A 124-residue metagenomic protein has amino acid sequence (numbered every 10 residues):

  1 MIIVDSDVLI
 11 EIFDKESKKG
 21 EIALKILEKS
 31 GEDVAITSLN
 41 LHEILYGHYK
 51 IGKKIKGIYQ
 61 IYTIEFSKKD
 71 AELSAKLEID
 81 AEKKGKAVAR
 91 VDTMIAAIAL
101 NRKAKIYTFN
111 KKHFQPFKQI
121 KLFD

Functional and structural regions predicted by a protein language model:
M1, A96, L100-D124: Acidic, PIN/NYN-like endoribonuclease modules and their adjacent C-terminal/linker elements
M1-I36, L45-I61: Short, well-structured N-terminal submotif of metal-dependent ribonuclease cores
V8-L9, N40, D70, M94-I95 (+1 more regions): Alpha-helix capping/helix-boundary segments
L9-I10, H42-L45, Q115, F123: Nucleotide phosphate-binding site architecture
F13-D14, H48, E78, N110 (+1 more regions): Short, flexible helix/strand-to-coil boundary loops that buttress conserved ligand/catalytic motifs in alpha/beta
A35, I64, K121-F123: General small-molecule cofactor/ligand-binding pocket signal
I51-I55, A81-E82, F123-D124: Short, hinge-like loop/turn segments at secondary-structure boundaries
T63-F109: Active-site neighborhoods of divalent-metal-dependent phosphate/nucleic-acid chemistry enzymes
